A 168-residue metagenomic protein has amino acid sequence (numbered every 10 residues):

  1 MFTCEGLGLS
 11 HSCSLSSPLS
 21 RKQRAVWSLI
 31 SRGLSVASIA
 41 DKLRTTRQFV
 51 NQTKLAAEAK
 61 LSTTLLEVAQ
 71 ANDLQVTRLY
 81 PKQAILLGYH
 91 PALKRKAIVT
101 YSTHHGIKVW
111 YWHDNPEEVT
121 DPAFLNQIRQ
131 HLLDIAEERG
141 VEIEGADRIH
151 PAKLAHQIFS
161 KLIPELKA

Functional and structural regions predicted by a protein language model:
F2-S16: Short, Lys/Arg-enriched N-terminal segment that forms or immediately precedes the first helix of a structured domain
S16-R24: Short helix-coil-helix linker/hinge
W27-L34: Short helix-to-turn junction characteristic of helix-turn-helix DNA-binding domains, especially the helix
I30, K54, L61: DNA major-groove recognition helix of helix-turn-helix
S35-T46: Short alpha-helical "recognition helix" segments of helix-turn-helix
V50-N51, A57: Helix-turn-helix DNA-binding helix
L61-T77: Short Lys/Arg-enriched helix C-cap and helix-to-coil transition segments that create basic nucleic-acid-contact patches
L74-A146: Helix-turn-helix/homeodomain-like alpha-helical modules used for DNA recognition and transcription-factor dimerization
